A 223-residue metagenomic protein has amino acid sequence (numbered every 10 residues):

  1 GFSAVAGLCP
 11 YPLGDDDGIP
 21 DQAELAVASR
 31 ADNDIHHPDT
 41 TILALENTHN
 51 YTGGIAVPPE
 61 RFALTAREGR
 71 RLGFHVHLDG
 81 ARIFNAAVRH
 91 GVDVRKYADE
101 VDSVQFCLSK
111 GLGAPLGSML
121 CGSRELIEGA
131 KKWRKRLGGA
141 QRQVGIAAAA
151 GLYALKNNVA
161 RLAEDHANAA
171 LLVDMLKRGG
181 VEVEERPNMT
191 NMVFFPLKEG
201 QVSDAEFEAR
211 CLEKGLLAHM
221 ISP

Functional and structural regions predicted by a protein language model:
G1-K214, A218-P223: Conserved PLP-enzyme active-site core in the AAT-like
